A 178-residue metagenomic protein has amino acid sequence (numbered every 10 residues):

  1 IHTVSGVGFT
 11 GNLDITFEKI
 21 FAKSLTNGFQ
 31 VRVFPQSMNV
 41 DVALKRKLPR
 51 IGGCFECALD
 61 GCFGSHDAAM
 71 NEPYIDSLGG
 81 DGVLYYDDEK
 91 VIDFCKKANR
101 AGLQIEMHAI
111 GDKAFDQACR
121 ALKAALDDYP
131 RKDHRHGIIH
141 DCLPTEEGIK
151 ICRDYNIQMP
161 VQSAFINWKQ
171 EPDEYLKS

Functional and structural regions predicted by a protein language model:
H2-D112, D116, R120, I151 (+1 more regions): Metal-coordinating catalytic core of metallo-dependent amide/deamination hydrolases
F21-A22, K123-L126, L176-S178: Short, hinge-like loop/turn segments at secondary-structure boundaries
S24-F29, A125-D133: Short helix-capping segments at alpha-helix termini
M38-V42, I139-G148: Short, conserved secondary-structure transition motifs
G80-G82, H134-H136, E174-L176: Short, contiguous strand/loop micro-motifs
Y85-D87, H140, S178: A general structural motif
R131-D141: Beta-strand segments within the central parallel beta-sheet cores of soluble alpha/beta enzyme folds
L143-S178: Active-site-adjacent C-terminal substructures of enzyme catalytic domains
